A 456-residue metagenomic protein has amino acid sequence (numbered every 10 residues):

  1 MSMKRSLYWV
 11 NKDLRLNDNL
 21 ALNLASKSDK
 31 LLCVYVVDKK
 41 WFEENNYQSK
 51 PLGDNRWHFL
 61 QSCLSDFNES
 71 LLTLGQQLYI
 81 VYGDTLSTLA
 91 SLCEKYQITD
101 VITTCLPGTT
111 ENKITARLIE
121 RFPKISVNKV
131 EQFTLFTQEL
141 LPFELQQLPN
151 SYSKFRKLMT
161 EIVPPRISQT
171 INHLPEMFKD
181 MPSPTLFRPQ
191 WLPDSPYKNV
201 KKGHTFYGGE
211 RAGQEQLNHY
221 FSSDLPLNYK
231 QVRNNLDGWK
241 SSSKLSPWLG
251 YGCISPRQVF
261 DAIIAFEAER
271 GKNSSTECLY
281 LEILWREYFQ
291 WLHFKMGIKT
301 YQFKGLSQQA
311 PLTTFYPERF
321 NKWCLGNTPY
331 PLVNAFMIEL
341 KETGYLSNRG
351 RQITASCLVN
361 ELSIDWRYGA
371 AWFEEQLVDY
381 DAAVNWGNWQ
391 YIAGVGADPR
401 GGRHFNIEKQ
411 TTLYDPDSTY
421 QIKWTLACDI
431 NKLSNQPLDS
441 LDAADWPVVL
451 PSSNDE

Functional and structural regions predicted by a protein language model:
M1-I167, I171, I338, N388: Trp/Phe/Arg-rich N-terminal binding region typifying the photolyase-homology
A21, C63, F67, G213-Y220 (+4 more regions): Alpha-helical packing segments of well-folded alpha/beta enzyme cores
L22, S65-F67, R117, T137-L141 (+6 more regions): Intrinsically disordered, low-complexity boundary segments flanking structured domains
K50-H58, H204-R211, W323, T411: Charge-dense, low-complexity intrinsically disordered segments
F59, C63, T110, G209-A212 (+3 more regions): Soluble or luminal CAZymes and related metallo-dependent hydrolases
Q146-Q302, T411-E456: Glycine/tryptophan-enriched, flexible segments
S241-S434: Active-site-proximal binding-pocket segments
